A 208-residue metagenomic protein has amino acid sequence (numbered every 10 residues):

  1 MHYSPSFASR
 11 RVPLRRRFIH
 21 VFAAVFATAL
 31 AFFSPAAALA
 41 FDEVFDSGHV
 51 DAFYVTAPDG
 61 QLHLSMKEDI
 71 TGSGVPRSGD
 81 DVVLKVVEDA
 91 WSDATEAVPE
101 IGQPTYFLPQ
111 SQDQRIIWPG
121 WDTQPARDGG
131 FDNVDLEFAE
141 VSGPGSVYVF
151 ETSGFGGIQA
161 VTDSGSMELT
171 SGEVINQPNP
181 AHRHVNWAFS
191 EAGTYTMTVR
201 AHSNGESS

Functional and structural regions predicted by a protein language model:
H2, H20, H49, H63 (+2 more regions): Histidine (H) residue identity feature
H2-A40: Secretory targeting and sorting signals
Y3-S4, V21, V55, F107 (+1 more regions): Compositionally biased, intrinsically disordered low-complexity regions enriched in proline and serine
A40-A181, S208: Phosphate/adenylate-binding glycine loop and adjacent helical scaffold
R183, E191-Y195: Short tyrosine-centred short linear motifs in exposed loops/low-complexity segments
N204-E206: Short, solvent-exposed loop/turn segments at the edges of extracellular beta-sandwich modules
